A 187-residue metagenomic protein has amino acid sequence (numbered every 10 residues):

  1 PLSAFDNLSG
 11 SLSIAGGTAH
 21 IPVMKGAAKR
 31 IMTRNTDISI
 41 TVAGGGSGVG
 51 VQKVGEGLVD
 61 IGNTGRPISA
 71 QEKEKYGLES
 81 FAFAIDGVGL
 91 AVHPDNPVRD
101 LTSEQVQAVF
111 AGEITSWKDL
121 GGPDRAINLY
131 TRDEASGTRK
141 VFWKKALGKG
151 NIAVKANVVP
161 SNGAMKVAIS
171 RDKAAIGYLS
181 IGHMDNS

Functional and structural regions predicted by a protein language model:
P1-S187: Exported/periplasmic ABC-transporter solute-binding proteins
